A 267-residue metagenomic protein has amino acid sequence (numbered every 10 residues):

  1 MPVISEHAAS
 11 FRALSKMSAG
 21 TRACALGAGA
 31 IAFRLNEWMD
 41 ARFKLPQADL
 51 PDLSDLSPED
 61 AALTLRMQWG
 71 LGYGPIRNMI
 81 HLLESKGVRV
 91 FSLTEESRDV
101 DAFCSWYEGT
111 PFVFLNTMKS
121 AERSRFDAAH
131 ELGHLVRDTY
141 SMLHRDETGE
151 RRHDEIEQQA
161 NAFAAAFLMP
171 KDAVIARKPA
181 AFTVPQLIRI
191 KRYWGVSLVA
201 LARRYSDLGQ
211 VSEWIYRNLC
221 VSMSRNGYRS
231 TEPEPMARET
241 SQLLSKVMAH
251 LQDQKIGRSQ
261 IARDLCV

Functional and structural regions predicted by a protein language model:
M1-V267: Active-site hotspot residues in diverse enzymes, especially metal/ion-binding acidic/histidine motifs
